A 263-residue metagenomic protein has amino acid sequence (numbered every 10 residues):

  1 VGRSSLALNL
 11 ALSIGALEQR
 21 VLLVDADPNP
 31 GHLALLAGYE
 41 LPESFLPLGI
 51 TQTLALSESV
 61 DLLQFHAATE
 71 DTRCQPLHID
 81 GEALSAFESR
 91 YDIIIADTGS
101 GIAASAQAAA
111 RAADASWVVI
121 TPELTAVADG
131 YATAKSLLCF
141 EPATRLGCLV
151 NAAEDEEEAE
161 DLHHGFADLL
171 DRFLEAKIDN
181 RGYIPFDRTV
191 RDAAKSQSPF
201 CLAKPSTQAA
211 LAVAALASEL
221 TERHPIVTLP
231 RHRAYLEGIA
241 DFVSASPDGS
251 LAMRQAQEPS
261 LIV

Functional and structural regions predicted by a protein language model:
V1-P28: Walker A/P-loop phosphate-binding motif and the immediately C-terminal alpha-helix
G15, A110, L138: Gly/Ala-rich phosphate-binding loop of Rossmann-like dinucleotide-binding domains, activating on the conserved
L23-D92, T189-P199: P-loop/Walker-type NTP enzyme "switch/lid" segment
A86-Y91, A103-T125: Inter-motif core of Ras-like GTPase G domains
T121, L146-E160, Y183-V190, P205: G-domain G4 guanine-recognition motif of GTPases
V127-L146: Conserved C-terminal guanine-recognition region of P-loop GTPase G domains, centered on the G4
L174-F200, V213: Beta-strand-loop-alpha "switch" segments that mediate conformational coupling across diverse proteins
S198, K204-V263: P-loop NTP-binding site
